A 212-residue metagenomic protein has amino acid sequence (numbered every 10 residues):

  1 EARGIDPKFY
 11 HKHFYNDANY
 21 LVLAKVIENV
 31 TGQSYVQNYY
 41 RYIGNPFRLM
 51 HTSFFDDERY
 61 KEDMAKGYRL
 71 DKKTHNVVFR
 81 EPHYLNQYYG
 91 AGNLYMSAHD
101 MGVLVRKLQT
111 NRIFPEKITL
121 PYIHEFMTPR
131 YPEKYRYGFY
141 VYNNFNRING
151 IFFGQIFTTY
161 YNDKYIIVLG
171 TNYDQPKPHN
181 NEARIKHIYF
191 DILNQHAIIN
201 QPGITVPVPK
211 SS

Functional and structural regions predicted by a protein language model:
E1-F145, N149-I151, T158: Short, surface-exposed loop or secondary-structure junction motifs that flank catalytic or metal-binding residues
F55-D56, L120-Y122, Y165-I166, R184-H187: Short, charged/polar low-complexity linear motifs in solvent-exposed/disordered segments
Y160-H179: Short, well-ordered beta-strand elements
P176-S212: Short, gly/Ser/Thr-rich active-site loops of penicillin-recognizing serine hydrolases
